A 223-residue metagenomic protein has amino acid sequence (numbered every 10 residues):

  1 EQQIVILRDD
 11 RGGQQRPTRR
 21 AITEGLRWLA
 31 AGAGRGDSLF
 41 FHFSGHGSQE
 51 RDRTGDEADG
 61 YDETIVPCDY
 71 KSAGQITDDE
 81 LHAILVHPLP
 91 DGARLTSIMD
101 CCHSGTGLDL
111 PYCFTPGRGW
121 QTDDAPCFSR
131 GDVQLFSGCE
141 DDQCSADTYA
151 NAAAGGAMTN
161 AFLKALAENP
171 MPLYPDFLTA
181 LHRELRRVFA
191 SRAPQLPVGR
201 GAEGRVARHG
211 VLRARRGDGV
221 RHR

Functional and structural regions predicted by a protein language model:
E1-R223: Cysteine endopeptidase catalytic domains of the caspase/legumain-like
